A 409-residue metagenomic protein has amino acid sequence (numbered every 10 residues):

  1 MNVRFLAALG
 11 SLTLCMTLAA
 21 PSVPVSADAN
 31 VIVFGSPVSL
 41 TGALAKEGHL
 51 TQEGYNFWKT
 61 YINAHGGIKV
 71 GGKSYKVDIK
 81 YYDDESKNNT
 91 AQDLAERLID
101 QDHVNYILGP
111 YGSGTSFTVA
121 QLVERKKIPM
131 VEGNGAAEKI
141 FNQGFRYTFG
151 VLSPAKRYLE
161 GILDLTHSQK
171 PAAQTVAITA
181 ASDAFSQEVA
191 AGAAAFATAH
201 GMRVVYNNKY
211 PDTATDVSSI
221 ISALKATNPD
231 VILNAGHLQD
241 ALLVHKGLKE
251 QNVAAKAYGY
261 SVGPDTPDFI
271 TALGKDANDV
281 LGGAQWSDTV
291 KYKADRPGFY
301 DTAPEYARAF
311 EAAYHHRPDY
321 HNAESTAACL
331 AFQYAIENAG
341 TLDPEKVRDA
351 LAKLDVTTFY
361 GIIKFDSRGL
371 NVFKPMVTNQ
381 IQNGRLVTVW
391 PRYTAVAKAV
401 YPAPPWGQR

Functional and structural regions predicted by a protein language model:
M1-V33, Q408-R409: Short, low-complexity disordered leader/linker segments with a strong preference for bacterial N-terminal type II
A29-V33, K46-E53, I68-N142, V151 (+2 more regions): Beta-alpha junction/loop-to-helix N-cap segments that form part of ligand/metal-binding clefts
I32-W58, Y82-N89, Y111-G112, T179-E188 (+2 more regions): Extracytoplasmic "Venus flytrap"
E47-V70, A191-T198: Short, polar/charged alpha-helical segment
E53, Q101-N207, K256-Q285: Extracytoplasmic ligand/sensor domains, especially the bilobed periplasmic-binding protein
G66-K73, K291-R296, K364, N383: Short, solvent-exposed loop/beta-turn-alpha elements that line the ligand-binding surface or hinge of extracytoplasmic
L248-T326, R392-Q408: Extracellular/periplasmic periplasmic-binding protein-like sensory domains
A309-N322, A331-T388: Segments of small-molecule ligand-sensing domains
